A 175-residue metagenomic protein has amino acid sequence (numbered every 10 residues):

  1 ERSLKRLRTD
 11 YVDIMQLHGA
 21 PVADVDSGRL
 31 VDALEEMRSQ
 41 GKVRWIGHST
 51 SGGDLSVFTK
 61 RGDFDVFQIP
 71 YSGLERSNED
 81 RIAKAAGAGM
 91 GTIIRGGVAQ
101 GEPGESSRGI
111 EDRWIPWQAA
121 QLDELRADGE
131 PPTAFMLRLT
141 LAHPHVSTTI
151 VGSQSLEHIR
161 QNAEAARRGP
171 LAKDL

Functional and structural regions predicted by a protein language model:
E1-K5, A172-L175: Short, intrinsically disordered, charge-balanced linker/junction segments flanking boundaries in proteins
R2, Y11, A33-M37: Structural preference for long, well-ordered alpha-helical segments within the folded cores of structured domains
L4-D24: Active-site groove signature of glycoside hydrolases
G19-L175: Beta/alpha (TIM)-barrel catalytic core signal, keyed to glycine-rich beta->alpha loops juxtaposed to Asp/Glu that bind
